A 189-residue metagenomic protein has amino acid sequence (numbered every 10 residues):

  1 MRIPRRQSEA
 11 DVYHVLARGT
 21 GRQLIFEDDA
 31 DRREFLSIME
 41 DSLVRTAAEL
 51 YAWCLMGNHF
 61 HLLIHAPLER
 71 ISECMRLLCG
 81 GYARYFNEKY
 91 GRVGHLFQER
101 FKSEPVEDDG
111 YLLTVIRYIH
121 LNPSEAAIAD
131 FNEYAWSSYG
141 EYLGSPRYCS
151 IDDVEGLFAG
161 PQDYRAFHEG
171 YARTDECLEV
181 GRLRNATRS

Functional and structural regions predicted by a protein language model:
M1-A52, M56, H65-S189: Short Pro-Cys-Gly-centered "Cys-loop" motif that presents a nucleophilic cysteine in a tight turn
